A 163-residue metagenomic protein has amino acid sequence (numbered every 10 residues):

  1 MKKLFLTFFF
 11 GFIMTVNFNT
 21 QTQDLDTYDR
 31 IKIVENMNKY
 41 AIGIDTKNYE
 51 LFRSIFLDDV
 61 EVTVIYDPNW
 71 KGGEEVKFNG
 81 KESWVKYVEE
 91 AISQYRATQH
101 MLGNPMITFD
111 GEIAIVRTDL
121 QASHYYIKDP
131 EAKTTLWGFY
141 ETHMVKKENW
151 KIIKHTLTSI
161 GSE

Functional and structural regions predicted by a protein language model:
M1-L4: Positively charged n-region of N-terminal signal peptides that target proteins for export
T7-T15: Bacterial N-terminal signal peptides
F18-D58: Short, low-complexity N-terminal intrinsically disordered segments enriched in polar/charged residues
Q21-D24, S93-E163: A beta-strand edge to alpha-helix "cap/lid" segment located at domain peripheries
Y49-L120: A solvent-exposed, acidic/Ser-Thr-rich amphipathic alpha-helical stretch
